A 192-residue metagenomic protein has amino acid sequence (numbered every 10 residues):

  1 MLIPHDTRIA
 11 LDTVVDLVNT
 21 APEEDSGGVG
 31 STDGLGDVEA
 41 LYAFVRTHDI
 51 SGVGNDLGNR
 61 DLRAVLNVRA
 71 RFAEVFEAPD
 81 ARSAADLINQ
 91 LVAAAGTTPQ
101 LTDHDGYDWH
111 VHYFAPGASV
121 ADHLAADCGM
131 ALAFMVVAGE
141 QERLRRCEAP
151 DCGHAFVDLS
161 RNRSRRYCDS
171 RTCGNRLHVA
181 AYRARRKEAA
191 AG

Functional and structural regions predicted by a protein language model:
M1-R146, P150-V157, A191-G192: Short helix-coil boundary/hinge micro-motifs
Q100, P116, S160, N175-R176 (+1 more regions): Short alpha-helix boundary/capping motifs
Y107-D108, R166, A184-K187: Juxtamembrane/interface motifs at transmembrane-helix termini
L144-A149, R165, S170, R176: Residues immediately within or flanking Cys/His clusters that coordinate Zn2+ in small zinc-binding modules
D158-R165: Short linker/helix segments within small regulatory modules
R171-A189: Basic DNA-binding region of bZIP-type proteins
